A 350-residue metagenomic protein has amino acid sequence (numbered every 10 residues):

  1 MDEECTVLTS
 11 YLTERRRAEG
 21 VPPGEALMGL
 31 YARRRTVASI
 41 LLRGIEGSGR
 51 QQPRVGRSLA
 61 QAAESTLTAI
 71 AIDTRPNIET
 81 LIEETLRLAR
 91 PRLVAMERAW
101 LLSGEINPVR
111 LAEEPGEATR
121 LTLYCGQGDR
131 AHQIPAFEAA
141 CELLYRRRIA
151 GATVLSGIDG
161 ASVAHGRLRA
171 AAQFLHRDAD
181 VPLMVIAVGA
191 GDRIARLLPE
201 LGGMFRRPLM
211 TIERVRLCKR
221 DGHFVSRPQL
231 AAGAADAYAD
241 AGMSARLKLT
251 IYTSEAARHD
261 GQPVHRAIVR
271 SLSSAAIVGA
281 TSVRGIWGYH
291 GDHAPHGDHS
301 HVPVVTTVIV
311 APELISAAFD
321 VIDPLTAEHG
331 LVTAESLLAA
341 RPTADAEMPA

Functional and structural regions predicted by a protein language model:
M1-A350: Positively charged, small/polar-rich N-terminal and surface patches that mediate targeting and assembly and bind
